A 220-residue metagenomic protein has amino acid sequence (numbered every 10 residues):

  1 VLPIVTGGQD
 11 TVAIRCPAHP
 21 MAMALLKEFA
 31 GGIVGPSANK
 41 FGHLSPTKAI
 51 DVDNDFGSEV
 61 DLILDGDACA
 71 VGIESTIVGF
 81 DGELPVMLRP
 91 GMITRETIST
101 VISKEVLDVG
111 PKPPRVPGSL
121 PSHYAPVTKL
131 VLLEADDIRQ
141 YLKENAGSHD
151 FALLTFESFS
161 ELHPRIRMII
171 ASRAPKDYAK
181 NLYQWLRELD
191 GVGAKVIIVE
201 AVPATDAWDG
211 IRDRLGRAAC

Functional and structural regions predicted by a protein language model:
V1-C220: Active-site-adjacent structural elements in enzyme catalytic cores
